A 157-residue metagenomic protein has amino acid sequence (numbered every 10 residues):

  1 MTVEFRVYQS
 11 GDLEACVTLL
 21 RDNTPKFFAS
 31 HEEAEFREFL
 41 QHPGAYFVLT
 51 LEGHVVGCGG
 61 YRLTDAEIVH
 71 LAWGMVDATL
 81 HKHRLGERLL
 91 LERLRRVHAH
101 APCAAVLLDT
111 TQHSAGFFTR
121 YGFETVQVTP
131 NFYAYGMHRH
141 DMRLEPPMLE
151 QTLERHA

Functional and structural regions predicted by a protein language model:
T2-C16: A short beta-loop-alpha structural element at the N-terminal edge of CoA-dependent acyl/N-acetyltransferase catalytic
V17-H31: Helix-loop element at the rim of GNAT/NAT acetyltransferase active sites that forms part of the acceptor-substrate
R37-P43: Short loop/turn motifs at secondary-structure junctions and domain boundaries
V48, H54-L63, I68-M75: Conserved beta-strand in the GNAT
V76, K82-R95: Conserved acetyl-CoA-binding loop-helix of GNAT-fold acetyltransferases
V97-T110: Conserved GNAT acetyl-CoA-binding A-motif
T111-H113, N131-A157: C-terminal "cap" of GNAT-fold acetyltransferases
T119-T129: Conserved acetyl-CoA-binding loop of GNAT-fold acetyltransferases
